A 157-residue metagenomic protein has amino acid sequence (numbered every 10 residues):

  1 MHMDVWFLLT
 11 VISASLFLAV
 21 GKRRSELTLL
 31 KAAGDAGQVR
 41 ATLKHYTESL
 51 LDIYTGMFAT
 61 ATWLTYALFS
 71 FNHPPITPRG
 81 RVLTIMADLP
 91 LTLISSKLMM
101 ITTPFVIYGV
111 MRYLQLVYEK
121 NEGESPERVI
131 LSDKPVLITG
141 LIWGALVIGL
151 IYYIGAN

Functional and structural regions predicted by a protein language model:
M1-N157: C-terminal membrane-associated helical module and adjoining short loops/tails
